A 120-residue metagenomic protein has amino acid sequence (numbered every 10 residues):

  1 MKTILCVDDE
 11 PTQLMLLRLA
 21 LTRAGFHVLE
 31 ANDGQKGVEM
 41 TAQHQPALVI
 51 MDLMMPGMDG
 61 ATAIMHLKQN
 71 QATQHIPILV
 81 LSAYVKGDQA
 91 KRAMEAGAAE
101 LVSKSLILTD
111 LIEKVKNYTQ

Functional and structural regions predicted by a protein language model:
M15-R23: Charged docking surfaces used in two-component/phosphorelay signaling
G25-N32, M40: Short hydrophobic/Thr-rich beta-strand motif most characteristic of the beta2 strand and flanking loop of CheY-like
H44-I50: Active-site beta3 strand of CheY-like receiver
M55: Receiver (REC) domain active-site loop signature in two-component systems and cognate sites in sensor histidine kinases
Y84-V85: Short, conserved "switch-loop" micro-motifs in signal-transduction and mechanochemical regulators
L106-V115: C-terminal output helix
